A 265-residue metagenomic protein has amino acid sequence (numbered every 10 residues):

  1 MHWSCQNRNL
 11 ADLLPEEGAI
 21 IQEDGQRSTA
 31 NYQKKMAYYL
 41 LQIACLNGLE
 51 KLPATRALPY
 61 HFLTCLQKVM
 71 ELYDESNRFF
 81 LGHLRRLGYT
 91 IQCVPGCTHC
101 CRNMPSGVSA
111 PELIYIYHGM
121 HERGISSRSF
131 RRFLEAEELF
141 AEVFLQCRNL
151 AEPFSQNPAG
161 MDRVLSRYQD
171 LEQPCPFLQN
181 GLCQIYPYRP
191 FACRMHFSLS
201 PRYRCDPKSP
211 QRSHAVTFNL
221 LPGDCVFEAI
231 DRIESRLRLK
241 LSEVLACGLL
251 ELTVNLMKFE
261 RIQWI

Functional and structural regions predicted by a protein language model:
M1-I265: Short loop/turn segments that flank or connect secondary-structure elements
